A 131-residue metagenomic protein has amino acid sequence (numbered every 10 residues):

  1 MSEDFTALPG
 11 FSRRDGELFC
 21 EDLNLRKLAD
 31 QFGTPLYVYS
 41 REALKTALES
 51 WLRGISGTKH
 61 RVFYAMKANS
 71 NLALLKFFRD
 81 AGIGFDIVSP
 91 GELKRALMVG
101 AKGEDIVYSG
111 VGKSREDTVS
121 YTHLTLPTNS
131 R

Functional and structural regions predicted by a protein language model:
M1-L23, K27-D30, T34, Y39: N-terminal hydrophobic targeting/anchoring segments and the immediately downstream early-domain regions of hydrolases
M1-S2, L18-C20, L44-A47, P90-G91 (+1 more regions): Short amphipathic alpha-helical surface micro-motifs
A43-S120: N-terminal active-site wall of soluble small-molecule enzyme domains
T122-T128: Conserved small/polar residues in nucleotide/adenosyl-binding loops
